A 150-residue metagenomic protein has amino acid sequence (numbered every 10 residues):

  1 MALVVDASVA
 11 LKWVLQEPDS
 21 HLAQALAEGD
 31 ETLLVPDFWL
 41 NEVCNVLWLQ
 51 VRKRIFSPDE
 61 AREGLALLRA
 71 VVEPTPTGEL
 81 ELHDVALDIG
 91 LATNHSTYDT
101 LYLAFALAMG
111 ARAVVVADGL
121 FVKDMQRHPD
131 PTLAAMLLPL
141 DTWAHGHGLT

Functional and structural regions predicted by a protein language model:
M1-S20, E73: Metal-dependent nucleic-acid phosphoesterase active-site entry motif
A2, L103, A108-T150: Acidic, PIN/NYN-like endoribonuclease modules and their adjacent C-terminal/linker elements
V4-V5, H21-K53, P76-G78: PIN/NYN-family metal-dependent endoribonuclease catalytic core
S8, E17, D37, L80 (+1 more regions): Alpha-helix N-cap/helix-start capping motif
A10-L11, L40, F121-V122: A generic structural signal for short hydrophobic patches within well-formed alpha-helices
K12-V14, V46, D124: Residues that scaffold the ATP/ADP-binding catalytic core of kinase and kinase-like folds
C44-L87: Active-site-proximal, substrate-binding regions of enzyme catalytic domains and RNA-binding/basic surfaces
A70-G119, K123-D124: Active-site neighborhoods of divalent-metal-dependent phosphate/nucleic-acid chemistry enzymes
